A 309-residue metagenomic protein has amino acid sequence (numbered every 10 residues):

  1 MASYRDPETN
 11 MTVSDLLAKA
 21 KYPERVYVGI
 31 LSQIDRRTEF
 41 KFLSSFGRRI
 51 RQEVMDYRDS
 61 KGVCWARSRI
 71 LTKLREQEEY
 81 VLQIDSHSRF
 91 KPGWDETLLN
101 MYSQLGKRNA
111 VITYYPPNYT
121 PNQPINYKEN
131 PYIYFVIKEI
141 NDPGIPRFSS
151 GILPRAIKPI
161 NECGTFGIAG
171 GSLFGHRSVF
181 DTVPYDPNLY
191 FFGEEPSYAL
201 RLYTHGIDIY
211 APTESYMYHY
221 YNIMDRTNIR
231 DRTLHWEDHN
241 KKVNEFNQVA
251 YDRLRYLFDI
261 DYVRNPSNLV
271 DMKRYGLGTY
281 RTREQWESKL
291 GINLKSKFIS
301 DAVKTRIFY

Functional and structural regions predicted by a protein language model:
M1-F308: Catalytic cores of eukaryotic secretory-pathway lumenal/extracellular enzymes that build and remodel glycoconjugates
